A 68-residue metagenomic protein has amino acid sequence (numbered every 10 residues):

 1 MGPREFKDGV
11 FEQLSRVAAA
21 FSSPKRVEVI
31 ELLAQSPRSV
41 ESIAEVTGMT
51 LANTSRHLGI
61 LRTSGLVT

Functional and structural regions predicted by a protein language model:
M1-F21, L66: N-terminal leader segment of winged-helix/HTH proteins
E12-N53: N-terminal helix-turn-helix DNA-binding core of bacterial DNA-binding proteins
E45, R62-T63: Alpha-helical residues within the helix-turn-helix
A52-T54, T63-G65: Short, intrinsically disordered/low-complexity patches at protein termini and at juxtamembrane boundaries
L58-G59: Short, hydrophobic-biased segments on the C-terminal half of alpha helices that form "recognition helices"
